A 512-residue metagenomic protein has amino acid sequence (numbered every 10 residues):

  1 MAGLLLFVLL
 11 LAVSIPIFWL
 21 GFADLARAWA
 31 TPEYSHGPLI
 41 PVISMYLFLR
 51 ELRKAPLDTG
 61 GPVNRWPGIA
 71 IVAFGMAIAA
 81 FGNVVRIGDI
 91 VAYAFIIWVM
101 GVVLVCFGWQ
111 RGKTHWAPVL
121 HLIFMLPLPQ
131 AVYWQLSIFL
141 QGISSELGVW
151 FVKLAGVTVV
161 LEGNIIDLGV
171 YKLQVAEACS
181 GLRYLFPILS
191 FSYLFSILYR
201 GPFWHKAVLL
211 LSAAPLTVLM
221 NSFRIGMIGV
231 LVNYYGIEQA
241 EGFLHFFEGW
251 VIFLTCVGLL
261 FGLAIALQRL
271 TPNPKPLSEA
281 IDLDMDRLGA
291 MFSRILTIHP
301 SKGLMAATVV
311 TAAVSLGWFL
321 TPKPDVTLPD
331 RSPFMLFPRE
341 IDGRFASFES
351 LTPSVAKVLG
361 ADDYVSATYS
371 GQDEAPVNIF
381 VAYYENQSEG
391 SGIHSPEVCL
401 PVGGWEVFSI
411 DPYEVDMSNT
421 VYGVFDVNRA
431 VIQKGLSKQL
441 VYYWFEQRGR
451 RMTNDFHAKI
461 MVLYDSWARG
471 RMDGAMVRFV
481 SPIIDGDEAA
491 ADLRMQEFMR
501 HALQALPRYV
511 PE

Functional and structural regions predicted by a protein language model:
M1-E512: Hydrophobic N-terminal alpha-helices or hydrophobic patches in metabolic proteins across all domains of life
